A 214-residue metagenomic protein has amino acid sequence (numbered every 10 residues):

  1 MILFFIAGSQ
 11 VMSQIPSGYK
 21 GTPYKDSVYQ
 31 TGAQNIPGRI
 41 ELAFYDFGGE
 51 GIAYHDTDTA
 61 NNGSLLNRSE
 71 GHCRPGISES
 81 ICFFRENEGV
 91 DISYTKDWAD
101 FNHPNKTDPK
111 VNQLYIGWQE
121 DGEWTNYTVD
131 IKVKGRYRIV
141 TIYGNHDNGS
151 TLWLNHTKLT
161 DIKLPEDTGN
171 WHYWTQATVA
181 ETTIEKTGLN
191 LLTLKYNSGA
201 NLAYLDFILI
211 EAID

Functional and structural regions predicted by a protein language model:
M1-Q14: Bacterial Sec-dependent N-terminal signal peptides
Q14-D214: Extracytoplasmic
